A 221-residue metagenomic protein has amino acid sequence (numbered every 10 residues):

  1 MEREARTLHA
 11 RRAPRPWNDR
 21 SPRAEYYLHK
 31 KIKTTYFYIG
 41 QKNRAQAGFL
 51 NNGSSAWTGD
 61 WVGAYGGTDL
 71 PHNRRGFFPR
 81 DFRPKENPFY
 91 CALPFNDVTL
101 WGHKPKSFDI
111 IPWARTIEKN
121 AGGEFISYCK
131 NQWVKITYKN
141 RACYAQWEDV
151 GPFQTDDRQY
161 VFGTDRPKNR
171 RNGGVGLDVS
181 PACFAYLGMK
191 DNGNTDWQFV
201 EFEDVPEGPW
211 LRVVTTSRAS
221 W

Functional and structural regions predicted by a protein language model:
M1-W221: Secreted/periplasmic proteins
